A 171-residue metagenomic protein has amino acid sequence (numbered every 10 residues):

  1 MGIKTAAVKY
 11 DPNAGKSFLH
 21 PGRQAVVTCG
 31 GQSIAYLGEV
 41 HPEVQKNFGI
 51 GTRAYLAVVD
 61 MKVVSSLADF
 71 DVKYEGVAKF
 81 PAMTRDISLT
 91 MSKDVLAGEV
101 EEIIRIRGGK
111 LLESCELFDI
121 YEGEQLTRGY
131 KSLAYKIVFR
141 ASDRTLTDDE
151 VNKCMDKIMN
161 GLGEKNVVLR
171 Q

Functional and structural regions predicted by a protein language model:
M1-Q171: A carboxyl-terminal module marker
